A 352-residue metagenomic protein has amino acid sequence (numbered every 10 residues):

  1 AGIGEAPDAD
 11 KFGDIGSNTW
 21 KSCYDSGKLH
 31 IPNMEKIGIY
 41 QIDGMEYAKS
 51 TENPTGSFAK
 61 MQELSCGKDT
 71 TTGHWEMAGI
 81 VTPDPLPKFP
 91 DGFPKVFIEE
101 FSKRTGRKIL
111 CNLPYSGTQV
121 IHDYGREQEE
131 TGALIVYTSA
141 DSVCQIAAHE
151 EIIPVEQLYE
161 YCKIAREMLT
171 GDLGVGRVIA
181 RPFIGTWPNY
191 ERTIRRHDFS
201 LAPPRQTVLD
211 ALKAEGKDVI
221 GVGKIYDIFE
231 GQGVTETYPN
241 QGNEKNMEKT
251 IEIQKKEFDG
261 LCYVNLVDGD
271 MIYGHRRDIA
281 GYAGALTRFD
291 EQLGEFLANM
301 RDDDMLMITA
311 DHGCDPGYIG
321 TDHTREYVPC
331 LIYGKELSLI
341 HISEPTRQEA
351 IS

Functional and structural regions predicted by a protein language model:
A1, G284-H323: Metal-dependent active-site segment of extracytoplasmic phospho-/sulfohydrolases and closely related
A1-G4, M77, L212, D259-I272 (+4 more regions): Beta-strand elements within well-structured catalytic alpha/beta cores of enzymes that handle phosphate/sulfate esters
A1-K49, K95: Active-site-proximal N-terminal segment of extracellular/periplasmic enzymes that hydrolyze or transfer
Y40-G260, G269-I272, A350: His/Asp/Glu-rich, glycine-adjacent segments that coordinate divalent cations and/or stabilize oxyanion chemistry on
R276, A280: Conserved N-terminal phosphate-binding loop of PLP-dependent enzymes in the Aspartate aminotransferase
P316, K335-L339: Short beta-alpha connecting loops at secondary-structure transitions that line or flank enzyme active sites
I319-G334: Short glycine/proline-rich, acidic loop/turn segments that cap or connect secondary-structure elements
I340-I351: Single conserved hydrophobic/aromatic residue that forms the stacking wall/gate of nucleotide- or nucleobase-binding
